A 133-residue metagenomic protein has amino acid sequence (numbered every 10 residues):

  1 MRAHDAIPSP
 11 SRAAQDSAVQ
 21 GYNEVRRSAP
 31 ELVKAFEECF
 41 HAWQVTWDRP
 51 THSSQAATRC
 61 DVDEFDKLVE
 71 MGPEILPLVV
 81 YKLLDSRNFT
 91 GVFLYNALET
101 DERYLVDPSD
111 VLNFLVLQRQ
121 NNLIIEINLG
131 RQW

Functional and structural regions predicted by a protein language model:
M1-W133: Extended repeat-based scaffolds of very large eukaryotic assembly and lipid-transport proteins
